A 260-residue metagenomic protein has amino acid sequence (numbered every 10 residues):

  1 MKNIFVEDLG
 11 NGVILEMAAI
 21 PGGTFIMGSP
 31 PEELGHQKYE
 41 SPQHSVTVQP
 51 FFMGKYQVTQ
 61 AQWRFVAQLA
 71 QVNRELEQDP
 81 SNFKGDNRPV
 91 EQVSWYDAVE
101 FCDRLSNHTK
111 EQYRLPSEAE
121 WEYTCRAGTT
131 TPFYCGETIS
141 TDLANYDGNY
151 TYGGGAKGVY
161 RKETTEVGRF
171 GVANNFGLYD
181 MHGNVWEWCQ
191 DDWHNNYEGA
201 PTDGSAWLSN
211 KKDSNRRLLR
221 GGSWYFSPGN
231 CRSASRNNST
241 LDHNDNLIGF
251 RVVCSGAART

Functional and structural regions predicted by a protein language model:
M1-F5: Acidic, Ser/Thr/Gly/Pro-rich low-complexity segments and short DxT(G/T)-type signature motifs
E7-R74, S94-Y96, H182-G183, Q190 (+2 more regions): A short glycine-rich, aromatic-capped structural motif
D8, Q43, A156-G158, V167-R169 (+1 more regions): Short Gly/Pro-enriched turn/cap motifs at secondary-structure boundaries
I26, P30-P31, S81-K84, P89-N237: Functional-site microenvironments in short loops/helix caps that host divalent-cation chemistry
E77: Glycine-rich phosphate/pyrophosphate-binding loops and their adjacent beta-strand/loop elements at enzyme active sites
D245-T260: Short, structured beta-strand segments at or near domain termini in extracellular proteins/domains
